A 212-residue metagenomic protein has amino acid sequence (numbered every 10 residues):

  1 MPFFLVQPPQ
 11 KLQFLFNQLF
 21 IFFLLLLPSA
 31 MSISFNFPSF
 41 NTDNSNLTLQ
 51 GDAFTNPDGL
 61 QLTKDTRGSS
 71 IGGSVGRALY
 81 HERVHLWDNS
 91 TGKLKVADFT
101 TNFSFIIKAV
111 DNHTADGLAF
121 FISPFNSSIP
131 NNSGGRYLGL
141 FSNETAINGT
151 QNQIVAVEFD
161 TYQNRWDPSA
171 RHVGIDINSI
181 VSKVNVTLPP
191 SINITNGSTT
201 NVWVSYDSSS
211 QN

Functional and structural regions predicted by a protein language model:
P2-N212: Polar, low-complexity loop segments and adjacent catalytic/binding residues used for recognizing and processing sugar
